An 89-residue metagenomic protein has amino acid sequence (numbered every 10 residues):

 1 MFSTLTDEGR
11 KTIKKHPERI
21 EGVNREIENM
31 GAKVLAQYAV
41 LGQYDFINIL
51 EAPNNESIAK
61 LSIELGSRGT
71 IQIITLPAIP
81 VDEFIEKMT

Functional and structural regions predicted by a protein language model:
F2-T89: A compositional/biophysical signature of low hydrophobicity enriched in polar/charged and small residues
